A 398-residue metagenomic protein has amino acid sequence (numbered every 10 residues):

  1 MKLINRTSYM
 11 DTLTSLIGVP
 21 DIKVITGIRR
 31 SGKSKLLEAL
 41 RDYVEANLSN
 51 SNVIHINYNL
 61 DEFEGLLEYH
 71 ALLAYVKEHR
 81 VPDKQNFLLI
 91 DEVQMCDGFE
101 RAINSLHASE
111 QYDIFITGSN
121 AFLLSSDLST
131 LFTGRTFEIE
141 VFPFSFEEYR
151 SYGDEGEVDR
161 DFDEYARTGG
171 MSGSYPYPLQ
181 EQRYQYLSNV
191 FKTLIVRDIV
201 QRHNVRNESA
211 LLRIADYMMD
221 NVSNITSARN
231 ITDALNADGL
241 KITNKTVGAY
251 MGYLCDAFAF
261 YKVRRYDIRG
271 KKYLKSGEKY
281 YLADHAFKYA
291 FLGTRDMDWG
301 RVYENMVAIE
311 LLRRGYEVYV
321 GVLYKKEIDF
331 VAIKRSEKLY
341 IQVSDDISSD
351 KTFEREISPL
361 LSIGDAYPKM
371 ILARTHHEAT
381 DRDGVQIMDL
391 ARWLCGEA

Functional and structural regions predicted by a protein language model:
I4-G18: Pre-Walker A adenine-sensing motif
I25: Hydrophobic anchor at the beta1->P-loop junction of P-loop NTPases
K33: Conserved lysine of the Walker
L36, L40: Hydrophobic positions on the alpha1 helix immediately C-terminal to the Walker A/P-loop
I54-K84: Short glycine-rich substrate-engagement loop in P-loop NTPases that contacts/grips substrate
S119-A121, S126-I225: Interdomain motor-coupling "hinge/lid" segment immediately C-terminal to the ATP-binding subdomain of NTP-driven enzymes
Q180-K338: Accessory nucleic acid-recognition modules appended to NTPase machines
H376-A398: Domain-level recognition of nuclease-like catalytic cores that cleave nucleotide substrates
